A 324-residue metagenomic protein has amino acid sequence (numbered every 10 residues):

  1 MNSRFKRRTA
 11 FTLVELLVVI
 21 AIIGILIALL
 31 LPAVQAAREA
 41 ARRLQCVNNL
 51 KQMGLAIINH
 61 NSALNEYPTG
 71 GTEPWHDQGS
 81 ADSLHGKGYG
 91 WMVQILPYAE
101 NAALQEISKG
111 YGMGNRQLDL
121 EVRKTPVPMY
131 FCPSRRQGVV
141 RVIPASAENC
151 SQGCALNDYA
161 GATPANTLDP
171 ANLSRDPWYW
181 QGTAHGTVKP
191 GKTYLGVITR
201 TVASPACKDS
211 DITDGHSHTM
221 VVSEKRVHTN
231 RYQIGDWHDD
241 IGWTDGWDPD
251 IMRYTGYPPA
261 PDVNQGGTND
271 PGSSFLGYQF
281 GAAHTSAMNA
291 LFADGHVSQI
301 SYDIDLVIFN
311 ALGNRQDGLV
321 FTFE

Functional and structural regions predicted by a protein language model:
M1-L13, P74-D77: N-terminal leader/signal peptides at the extreme start of proteins
R7-R42, C46, Q52: N-terminal single-pass transmembrane signal-anchor helix
A36-E324: Internal low-complexity, small-residue/proline-rich segments
